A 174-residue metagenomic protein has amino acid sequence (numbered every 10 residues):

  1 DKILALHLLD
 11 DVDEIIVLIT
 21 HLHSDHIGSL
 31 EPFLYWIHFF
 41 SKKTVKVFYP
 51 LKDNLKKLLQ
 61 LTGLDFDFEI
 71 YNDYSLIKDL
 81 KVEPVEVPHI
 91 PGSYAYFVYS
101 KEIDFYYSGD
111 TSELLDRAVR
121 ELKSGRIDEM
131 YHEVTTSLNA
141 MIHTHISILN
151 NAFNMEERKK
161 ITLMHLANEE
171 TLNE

Functional and structural regions predicted by a protein language model:
D1-D10, I70-A118, L122: Core dinuclear metal-dependent hydrolase active-site scaffold
D1-I3, E14-D25, Y49-P50, F105-T111 (+2 more regions): Active-site neighborhood of phospho(di)ester-bond hydrolases with catalytic His/Asp-centered motifs
K2-K46, R126-D128: Active-site metal-binding motif and surrounding structural segment of the metallo-beta-lactamase
L4-A5, L30-P32, Q60, V119-R120 (+2 more regions): Short amphipathic alpha-helical segments
F40-S41, L64-Y71: A short alpha->loop->secondary-structure connector
K52-L55, N72-D73, A167-N168: Short, polar loop motifs at secondary-structure junctions
K56-D67, N151-A152, L172-E174: Short, aromatic/basic amphipathic alpha-helical patches
L114-E174: Cap/insert and terminal regions of metallo-dependent hydrolase folds
